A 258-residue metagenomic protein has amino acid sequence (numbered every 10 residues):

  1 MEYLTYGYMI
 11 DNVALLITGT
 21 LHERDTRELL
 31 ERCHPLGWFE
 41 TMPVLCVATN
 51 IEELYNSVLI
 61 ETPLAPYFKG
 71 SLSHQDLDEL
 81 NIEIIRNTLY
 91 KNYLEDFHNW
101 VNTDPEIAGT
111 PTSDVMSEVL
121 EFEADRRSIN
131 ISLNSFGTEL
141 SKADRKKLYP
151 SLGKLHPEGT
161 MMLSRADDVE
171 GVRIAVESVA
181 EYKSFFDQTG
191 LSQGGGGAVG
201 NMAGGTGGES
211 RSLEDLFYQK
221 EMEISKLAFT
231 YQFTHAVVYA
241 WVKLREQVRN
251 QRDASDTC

Functional and structural regions predicted by a protein language model:
M1-C258: Extended alpha-helical surfaces
